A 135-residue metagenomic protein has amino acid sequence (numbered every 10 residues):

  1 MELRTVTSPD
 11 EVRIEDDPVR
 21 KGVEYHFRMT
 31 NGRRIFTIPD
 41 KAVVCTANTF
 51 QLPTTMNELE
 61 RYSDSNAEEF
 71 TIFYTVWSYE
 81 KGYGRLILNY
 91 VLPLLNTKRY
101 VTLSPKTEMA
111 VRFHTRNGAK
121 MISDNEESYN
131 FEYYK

Functional and structural regions predicted by a protein language model:
M1-F27: Short amphipathic alpha-helix that is part of the acyltransferase structural core
E24-A42, N48-L52: A short helix-loop-beta-strand connector motif used in the catalytic cores of GNAT acetyltransferases and, in some
R33, E68, N96-T97: Short, high-confidence coil segments that cap the C-terminus of an alpha-helix and link into the following beta-strand
K41-T71: Conserved acyl-donor/pantetheine-binding loop and adjacent beta-alpha core of acyl/acetyltransferases and related
S78-L94, R116: Conserved acetyl-CoA-binding loop-helix of GNAT-fold acetyltransferases
L95-K106: Conserved GNAT acetyl-CoA-binding A-motif
P105-S128: Conserved active-site alpha-helix within GNAT-family acetyltransferase domains
